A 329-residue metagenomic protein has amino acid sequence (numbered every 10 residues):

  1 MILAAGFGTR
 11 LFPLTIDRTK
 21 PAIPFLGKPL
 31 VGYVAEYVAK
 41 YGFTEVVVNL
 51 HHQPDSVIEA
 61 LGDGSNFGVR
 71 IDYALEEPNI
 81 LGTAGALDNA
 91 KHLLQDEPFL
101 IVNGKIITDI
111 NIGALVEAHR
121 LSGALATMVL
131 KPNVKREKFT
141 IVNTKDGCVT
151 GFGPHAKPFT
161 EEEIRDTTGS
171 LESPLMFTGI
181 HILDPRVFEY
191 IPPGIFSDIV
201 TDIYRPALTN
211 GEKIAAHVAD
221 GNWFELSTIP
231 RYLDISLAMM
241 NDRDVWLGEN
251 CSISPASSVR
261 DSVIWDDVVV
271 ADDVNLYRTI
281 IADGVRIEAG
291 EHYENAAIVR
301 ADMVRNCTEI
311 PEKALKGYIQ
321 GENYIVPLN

Functional and structural regions predicted by a protein language model:
M1-I58: N-terminal glycine-rich phosphate-binding loop and ensuing alpha1 helix
L3, F25, N49, E76 (+2 more regions): Generic beta-sheet signal
K20, E76-L81, D220-E225: Glycine-rich "substrate-gating" loop/helix at the edge of Rossmann-like oxidoreductase active sites
A22, Y73-A74, F152, A216: Generic preference for hydrophobic
V57-D146: Conserved beta-loop-beta/alpha segment of the NTase-like Rossmann-fold superfamily that binds/positions NTPs
P98-V102, I107, G113-R120, K131-R136 (+1 more regions): Catalytic-core segments of class I nucleotidyltransferases/pyrophosphorylases that form NMP-activated intermediates
N241, V245-N329: Structural signal for interior beta-strand "rungs" in well-ordered beta-sheet cores of soluble enzyme domains
